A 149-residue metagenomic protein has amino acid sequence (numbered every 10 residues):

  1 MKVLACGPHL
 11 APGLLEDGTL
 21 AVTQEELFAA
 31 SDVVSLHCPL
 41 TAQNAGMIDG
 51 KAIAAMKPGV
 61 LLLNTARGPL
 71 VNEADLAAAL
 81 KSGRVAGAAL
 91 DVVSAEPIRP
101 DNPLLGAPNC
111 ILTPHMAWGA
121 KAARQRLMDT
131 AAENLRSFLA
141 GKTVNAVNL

Functional and structural regions predicted by a protein language model:
K2, P8-P103: Rossmann-like adenosine-cofactor binding region
S94-L149: C-terminal helix-to-coil terminal segments
